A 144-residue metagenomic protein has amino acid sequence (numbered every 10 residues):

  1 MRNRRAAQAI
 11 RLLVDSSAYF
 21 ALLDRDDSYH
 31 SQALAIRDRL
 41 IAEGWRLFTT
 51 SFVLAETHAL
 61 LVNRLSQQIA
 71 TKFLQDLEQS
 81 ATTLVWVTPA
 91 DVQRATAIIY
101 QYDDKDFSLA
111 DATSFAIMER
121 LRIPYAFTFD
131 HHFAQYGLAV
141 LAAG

Functional and structural regions predicted by a protein language model:
M1-R11, F115, R120-G144: Acidic, PIN/NYN-like endoribonuclease modules and their adjacent C-terminal/linker elements
M1-T49, V62-L74, A143-G144: Short, well-structured N-terminal submotif of metal-dependent ribonuclease cores
D15, E56, D111, D130: Acidic active-site catalytic centers that drive phospho-/nucleotidyl reactions and related ester hydrolyses
Y19, L54, F133-A134: A generic structural signal for short hydrophobic patches within well-formed alpha-helices
A42-L47, A81-T83, R122-P124: Short active-site oxyanion
L84-Y125: Active-site neighborhoods of divalent-metal-dependent phosphate/nucleic-acid chemistry enzymes
